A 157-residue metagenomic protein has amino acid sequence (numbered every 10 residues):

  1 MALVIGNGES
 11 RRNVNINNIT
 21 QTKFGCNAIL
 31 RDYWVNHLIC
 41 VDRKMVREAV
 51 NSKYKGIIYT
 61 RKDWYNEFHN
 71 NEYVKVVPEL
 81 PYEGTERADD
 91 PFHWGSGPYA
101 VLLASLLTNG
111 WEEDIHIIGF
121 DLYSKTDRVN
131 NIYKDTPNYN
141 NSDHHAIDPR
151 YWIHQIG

Functional and structural regions predicted by a protein language model:
M1-G157: Metal-ion/cofactor- or nucleotide/acyl-coenzyme-handling active-site neighborhoods
